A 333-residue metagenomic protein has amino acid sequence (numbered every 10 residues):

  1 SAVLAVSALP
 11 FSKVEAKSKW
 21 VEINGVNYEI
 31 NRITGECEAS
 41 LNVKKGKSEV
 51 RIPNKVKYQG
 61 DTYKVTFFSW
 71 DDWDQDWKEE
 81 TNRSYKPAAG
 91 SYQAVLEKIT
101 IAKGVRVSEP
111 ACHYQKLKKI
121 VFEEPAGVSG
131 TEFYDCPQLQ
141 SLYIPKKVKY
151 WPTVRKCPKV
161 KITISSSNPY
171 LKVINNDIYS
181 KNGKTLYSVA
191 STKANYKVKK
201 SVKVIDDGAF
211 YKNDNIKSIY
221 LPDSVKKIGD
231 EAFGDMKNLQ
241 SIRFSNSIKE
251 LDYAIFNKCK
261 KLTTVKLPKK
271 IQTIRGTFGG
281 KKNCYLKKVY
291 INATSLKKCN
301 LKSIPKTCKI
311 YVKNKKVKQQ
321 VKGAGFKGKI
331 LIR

Functional and structural regions predicted by a protein language model:
S1-A2: Sec-dependent N-terminal signal peptides
A5-W20: Sec-dependent signal peptide cleavage junction
K19-Y28: Boundary/junction segments of secreted and surface-exposed precursor proteins
I23, R32-G35, K45-T66, K78-R106 (+10 more regions): Structural signature of tandem-repeat unit edges
E109-A111, G130-E132, D206-A209, G229-A232 (+2 more regions): Consensus positions within tandem repeat domains that build extended binding/scaffold surfaces
S180-G183: Short acidic-glycine loop/turn motifs at beta-strand connectors
K322-R333: Active-site regions of enzymes building and remodeling cell-envelope glycoconjugates
